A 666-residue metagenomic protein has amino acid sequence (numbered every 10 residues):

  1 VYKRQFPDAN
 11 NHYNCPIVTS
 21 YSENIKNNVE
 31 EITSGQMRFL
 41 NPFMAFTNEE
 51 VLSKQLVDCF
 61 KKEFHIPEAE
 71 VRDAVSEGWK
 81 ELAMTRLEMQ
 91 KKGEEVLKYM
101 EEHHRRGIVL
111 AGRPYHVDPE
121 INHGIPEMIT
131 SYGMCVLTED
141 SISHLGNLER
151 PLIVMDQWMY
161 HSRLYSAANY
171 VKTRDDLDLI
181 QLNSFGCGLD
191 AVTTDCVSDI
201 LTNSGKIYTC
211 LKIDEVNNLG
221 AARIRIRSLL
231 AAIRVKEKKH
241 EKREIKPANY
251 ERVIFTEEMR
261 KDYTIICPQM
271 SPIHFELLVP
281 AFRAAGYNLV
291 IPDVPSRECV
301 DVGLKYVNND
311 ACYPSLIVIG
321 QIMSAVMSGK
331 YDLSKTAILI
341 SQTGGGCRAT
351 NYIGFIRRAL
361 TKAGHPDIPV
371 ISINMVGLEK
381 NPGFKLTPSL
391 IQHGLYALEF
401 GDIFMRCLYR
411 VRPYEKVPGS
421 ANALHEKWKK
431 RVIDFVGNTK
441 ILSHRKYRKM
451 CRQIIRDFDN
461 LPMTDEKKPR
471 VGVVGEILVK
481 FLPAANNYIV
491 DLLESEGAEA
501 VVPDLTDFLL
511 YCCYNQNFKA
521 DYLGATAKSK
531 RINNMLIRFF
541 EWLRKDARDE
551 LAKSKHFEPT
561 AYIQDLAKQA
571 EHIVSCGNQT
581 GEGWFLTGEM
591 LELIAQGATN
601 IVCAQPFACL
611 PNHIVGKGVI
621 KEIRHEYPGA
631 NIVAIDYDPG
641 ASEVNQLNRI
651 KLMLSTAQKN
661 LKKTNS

Functional and structural regions predicted by a protein language model:
V1-S666: An N-terminal assembly and electron-transfer interface module characteristic of large anaerobic redox and radical
